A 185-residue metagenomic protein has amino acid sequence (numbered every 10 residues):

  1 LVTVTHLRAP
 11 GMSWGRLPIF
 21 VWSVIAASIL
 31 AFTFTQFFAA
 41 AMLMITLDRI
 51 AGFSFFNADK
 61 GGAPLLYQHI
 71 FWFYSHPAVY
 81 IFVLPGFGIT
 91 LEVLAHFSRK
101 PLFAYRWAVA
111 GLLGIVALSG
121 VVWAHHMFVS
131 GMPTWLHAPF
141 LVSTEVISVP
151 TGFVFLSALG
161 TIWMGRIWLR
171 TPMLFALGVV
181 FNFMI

Functional and structural regions predicted by a protein language model:
L1-I185: ...captures the hydrophobic TM-helix bundle architecture rather than a specific catalytic motif, and can also fire on
